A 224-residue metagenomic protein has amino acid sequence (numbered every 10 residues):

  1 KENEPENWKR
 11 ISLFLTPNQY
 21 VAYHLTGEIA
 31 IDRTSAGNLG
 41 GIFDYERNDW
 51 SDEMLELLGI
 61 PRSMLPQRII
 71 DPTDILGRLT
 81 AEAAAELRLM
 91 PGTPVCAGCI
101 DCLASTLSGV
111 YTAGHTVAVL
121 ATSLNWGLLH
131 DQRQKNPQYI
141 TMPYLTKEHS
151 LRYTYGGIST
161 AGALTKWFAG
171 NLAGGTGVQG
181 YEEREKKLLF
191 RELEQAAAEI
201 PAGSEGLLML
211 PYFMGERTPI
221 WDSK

Functional and structural regions predicted by a protein language model:
K1-A30, G41-L57, I75-G77, A81-K224: Active-site core segments that coordinate phosphate-bearing ligands/cofactors across diverse enzyme families
I31-N38, I60-L65, A85: Gly-rich Lys/Arg/Thr-decorated short loops/hinges at beta-loop-alpha junctions or inter-strand turns that position
G37-F43, S63-T73, T154: A glycine-/small-polar-enriched, mobile loop at the entrance of the PLP active site in fold-type I
